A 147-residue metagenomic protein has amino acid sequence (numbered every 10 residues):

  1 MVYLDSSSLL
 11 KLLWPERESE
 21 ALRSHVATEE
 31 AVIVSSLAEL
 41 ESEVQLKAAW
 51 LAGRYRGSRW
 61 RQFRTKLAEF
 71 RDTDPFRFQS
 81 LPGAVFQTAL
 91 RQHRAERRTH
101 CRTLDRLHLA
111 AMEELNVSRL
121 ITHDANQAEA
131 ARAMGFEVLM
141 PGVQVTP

Functional and structural regions predicted by a protein language model:
M1, L109, E113-P147: Acidic, PIN/NYN-like endoribonuclease modules and their adjacent C-terminal/linker elements
M1-L40, Q45, A49-Q62, M134-F136 (+1 more regions): Short, well-structured N-terminal submotif of metal-dependent ribonuclease cores
D5, D105, D124: Acidic active-site catalytic centers that drive phospho-/nucleotidyl reactions and related ester hydrolyses
S8-L9, A38, V85, H108 (+1 more regions): Alpha-helix capping/helix-boundary segments
R17-E20, S24, F70-F78, A128-A133: Noncatalytic, solvent-exposed loop/strand surfaces of beta-propeller-type extracellular/periplasmic domains
E29-V32, P75-R77, E114-L120: Short active-site oxyanion
E39, A68-R97, D105: Acidic catalytic patch
